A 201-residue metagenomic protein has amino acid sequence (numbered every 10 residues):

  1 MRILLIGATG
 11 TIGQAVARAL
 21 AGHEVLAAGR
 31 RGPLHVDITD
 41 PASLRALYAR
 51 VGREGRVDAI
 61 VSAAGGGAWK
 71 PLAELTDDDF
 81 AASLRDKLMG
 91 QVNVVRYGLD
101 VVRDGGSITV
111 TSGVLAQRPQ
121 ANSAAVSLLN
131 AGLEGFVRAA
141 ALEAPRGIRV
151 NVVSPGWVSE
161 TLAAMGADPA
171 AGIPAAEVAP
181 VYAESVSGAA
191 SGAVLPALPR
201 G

Functional and structural regions predicted by a protein language model:
L4-A19: N-terminal Rossmann NAD(P)H-binding glycine-rich loop of SDR-like oxidoreductase domains
G29-S43: Rossmann-fold cofactor-recognition segment
T39-R56: Conserved Rossmann-fold cofactor-binding substructure of NAD(P)-dependent oxidoreductases
V61-K70: Conserved NAD(P)H cofactor-binding loop of Rossmann-fold oxidoreductase domains
P71-L72, D79-A81: Substrate-binding pocket helix/loop in short-chain dehydrogenase/reductase
S83-L84, N93, S107-L133, V137-A144 (+1 more regions): Catalytic loop of short-chain dehydrogenase/reductase
R138, P145-I148, V152, G156-E160 (+1 more regions): C-terminal helical subdomain
